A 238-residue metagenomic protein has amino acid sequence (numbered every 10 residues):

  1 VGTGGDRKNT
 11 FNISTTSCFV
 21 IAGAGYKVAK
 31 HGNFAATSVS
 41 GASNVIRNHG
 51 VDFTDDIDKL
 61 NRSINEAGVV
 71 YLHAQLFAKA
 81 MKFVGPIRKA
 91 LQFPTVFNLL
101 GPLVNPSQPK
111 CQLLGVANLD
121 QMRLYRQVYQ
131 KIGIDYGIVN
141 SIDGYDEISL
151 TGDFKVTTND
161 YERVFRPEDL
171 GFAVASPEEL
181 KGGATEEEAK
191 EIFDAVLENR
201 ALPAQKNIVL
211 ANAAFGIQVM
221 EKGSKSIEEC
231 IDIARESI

Functional and structural regions predicted by a protein language model:
V1-A35: Active-site cofactor/substrate anionic-group-binding motifs, chiefly glycine- and Lys/Arg-rich phosphate-binding loops
D6, T10, G25, N48-T54 (+1 more regions): Glycine-rich anion-binding loops and their surrounding alpha/beta cores
H31-F34, D56-I64: Short, surface-exposed recognition loops or helix-turn segments adjacent to catalytic cores
F34-V51: Active-site-proximal loop->helix
T37-G41, D56, Q121: Short acidic-hydrophobic sequence patches enriched in Asp/Glu that either
